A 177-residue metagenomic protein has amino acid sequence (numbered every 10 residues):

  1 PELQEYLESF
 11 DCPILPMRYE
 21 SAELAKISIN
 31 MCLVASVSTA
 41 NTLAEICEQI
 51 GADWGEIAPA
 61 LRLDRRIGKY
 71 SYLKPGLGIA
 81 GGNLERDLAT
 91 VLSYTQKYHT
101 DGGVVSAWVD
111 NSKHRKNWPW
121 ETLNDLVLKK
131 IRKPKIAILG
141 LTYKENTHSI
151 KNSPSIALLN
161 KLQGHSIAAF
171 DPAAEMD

Functional and structural regions predicted by a protein language model:
P1-K69, Y94-Y98: Internal alpha-helical scaffold of NAD(P)-dependent oxidoreductase catalytic cores
R18, E175-D177: General structural signal for secondary-structure boundaries
E48-E175: NAD(P)-dependent Rossmann-like dehydrogenase/reductase catalytic/cofactor-binding core
